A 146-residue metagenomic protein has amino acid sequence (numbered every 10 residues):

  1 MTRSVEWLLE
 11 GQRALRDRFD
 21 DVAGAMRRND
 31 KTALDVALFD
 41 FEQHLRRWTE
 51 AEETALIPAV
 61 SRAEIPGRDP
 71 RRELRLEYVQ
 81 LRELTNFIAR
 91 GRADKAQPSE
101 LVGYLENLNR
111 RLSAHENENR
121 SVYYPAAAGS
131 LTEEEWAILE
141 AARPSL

Functional and structural regions predicted by a protein language model:
M1-L146: Small-residue-biased structural context
